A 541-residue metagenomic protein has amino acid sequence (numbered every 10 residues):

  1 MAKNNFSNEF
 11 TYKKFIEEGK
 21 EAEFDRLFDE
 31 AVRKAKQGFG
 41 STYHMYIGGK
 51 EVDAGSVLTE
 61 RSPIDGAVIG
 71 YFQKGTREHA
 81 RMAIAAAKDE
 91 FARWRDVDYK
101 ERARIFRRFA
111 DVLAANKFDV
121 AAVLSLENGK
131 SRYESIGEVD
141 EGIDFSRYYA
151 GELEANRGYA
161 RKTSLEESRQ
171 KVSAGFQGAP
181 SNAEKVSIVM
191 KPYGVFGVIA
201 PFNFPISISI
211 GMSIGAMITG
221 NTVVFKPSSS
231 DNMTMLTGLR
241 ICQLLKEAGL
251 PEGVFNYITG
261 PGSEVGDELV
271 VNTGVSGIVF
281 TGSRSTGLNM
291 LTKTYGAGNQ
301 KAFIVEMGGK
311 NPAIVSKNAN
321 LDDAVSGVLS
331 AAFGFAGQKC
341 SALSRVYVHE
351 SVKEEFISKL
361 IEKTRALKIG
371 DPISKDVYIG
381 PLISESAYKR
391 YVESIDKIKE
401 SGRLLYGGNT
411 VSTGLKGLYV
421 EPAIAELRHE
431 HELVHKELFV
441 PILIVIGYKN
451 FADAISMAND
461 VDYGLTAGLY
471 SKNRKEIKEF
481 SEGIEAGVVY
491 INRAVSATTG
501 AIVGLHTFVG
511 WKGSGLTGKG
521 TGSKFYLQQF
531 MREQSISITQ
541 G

Functional and structural regions predicted by a protein language model:
M1-I69: Hydrophobic face of amphipathic alpha-helices that form TPR/SEL1-like repeat modules and related alpha-solenoid
M1-K3, I64-G70, R95-K100, L250 (+5 more regions): Conserved C-terminal structural/oligomerization subdomain of aldehyde/semialdehyde dehydrogenase
R61, D65-K171: Glycine-rich loop-to-alpha-helix module at the N-terminal edge of alpha/beta enzyme cores
P63, R77-A80, Y99, K117 (+6 more regions): Residues at or immediately preceding the N-termini of alpha-helices
G66, A87, R102, L124 (+9 more regions): Residue-level signal for inorganic ion chemistry
F91, R95, A110-K117, A121 (+19 more regions): Structural signal for hydrophobic packing residues in well-ordered secondary-structure cores of soluble enzyme domains
N156-D323, Y448, T517: Rossmann-like NAD(P) dinucleotide-binding subdomain of oxidoreductase/dehydrogenase enzymes
L244-E247, G277, S285-H429, S456-M457 (+3 more regions): ALDH superfamily catalytic-core signature
